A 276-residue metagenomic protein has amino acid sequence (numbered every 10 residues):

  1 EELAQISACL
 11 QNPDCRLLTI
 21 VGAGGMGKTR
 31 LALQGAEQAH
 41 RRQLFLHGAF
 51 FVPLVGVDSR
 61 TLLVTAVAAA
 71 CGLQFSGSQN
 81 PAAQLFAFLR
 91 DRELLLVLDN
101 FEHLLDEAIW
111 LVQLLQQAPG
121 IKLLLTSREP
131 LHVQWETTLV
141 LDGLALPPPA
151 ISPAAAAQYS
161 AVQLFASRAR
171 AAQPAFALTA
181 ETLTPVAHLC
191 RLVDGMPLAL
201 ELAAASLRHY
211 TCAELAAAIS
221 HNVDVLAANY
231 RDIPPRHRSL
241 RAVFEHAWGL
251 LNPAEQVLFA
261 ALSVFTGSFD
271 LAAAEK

Functional and structural regions predicted by a protein language model:
E1-K276: Aliphatic-rich helical/repeat scaffold segments used for oligomerization and domain docking
